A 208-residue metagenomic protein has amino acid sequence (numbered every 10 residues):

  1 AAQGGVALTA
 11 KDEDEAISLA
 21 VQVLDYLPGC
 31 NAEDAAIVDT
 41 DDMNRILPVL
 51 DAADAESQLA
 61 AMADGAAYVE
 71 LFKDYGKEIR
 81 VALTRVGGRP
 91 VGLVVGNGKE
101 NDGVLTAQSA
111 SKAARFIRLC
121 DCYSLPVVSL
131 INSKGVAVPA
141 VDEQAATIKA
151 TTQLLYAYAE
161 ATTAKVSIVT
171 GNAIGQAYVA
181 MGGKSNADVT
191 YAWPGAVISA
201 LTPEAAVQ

Functional and structural regions predicted by a protein language model:
A1-Q208: Ligand-binding clefts of soluble mixed alpha/beta catalytic domains
